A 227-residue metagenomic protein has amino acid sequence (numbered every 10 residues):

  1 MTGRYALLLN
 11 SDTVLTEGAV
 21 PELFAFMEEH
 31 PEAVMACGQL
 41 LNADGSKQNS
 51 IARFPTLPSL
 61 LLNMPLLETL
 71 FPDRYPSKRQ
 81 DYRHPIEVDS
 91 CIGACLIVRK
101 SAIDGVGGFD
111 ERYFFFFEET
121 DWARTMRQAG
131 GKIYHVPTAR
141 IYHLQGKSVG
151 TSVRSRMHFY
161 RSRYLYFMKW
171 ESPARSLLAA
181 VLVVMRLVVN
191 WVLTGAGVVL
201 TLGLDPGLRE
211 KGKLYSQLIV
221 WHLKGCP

Functional and structural regions predicted by a protein language model:
A6: Short aromatic/hydrophobic "clamp" motif used to bind/position activated sugar donors
L9-S11: Catalytic metal- and UDP-sugar-binding loop of GT-A-like glycosyltransferases, i.e., residues flanking the conserved
T13-V14, Y113: Acidic metal-phosphate-binding loop of nucleotide-sugar-dependent transferases
V14-S50: Conserved donor NDP-sugar-binding/catalytic core segment of glycosyltransferases
P55-D89: Short, flexible, basic/aromatic active-site loop/helix in glycosyltransferases
D81-R140: A short, conserved alpha-helix in the catalytic core of glycosyltransferases
Q128-P206, E210: Active-site-adjacent helix/loop segment of glycosyltransferases that harbors family-specific signature motifs
D205-P227: Membrane-interface aromatic/basic loop that binds lipid-linked glycans or pyrophosphate carriers, typified by
